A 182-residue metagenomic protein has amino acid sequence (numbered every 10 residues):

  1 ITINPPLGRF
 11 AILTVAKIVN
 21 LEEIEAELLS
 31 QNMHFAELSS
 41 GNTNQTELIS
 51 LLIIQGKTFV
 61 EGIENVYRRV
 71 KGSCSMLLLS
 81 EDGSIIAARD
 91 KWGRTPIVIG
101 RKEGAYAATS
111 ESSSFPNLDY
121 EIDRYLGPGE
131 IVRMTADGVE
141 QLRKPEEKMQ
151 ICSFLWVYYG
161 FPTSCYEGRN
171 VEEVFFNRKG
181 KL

Functional and structural regions predicted by a protein language model:
I1-P128, R133-K181: Conserved short alpha-helical segments that host acidic/polar catalytic motifs at enzyme active sites
